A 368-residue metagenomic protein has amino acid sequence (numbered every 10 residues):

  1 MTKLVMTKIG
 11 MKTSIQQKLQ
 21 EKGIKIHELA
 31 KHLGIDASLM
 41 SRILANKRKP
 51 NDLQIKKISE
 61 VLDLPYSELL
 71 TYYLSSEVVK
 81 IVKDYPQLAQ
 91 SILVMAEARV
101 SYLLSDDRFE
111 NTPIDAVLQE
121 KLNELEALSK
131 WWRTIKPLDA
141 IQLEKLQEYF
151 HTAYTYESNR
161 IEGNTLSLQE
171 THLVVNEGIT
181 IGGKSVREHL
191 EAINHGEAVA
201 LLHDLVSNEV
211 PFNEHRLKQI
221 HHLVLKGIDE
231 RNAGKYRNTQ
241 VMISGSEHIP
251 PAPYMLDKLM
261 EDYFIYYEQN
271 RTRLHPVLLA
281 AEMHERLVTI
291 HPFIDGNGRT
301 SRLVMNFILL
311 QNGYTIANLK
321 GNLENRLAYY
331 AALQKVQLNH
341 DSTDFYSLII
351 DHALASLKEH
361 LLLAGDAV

Functional and structural regions predicted by a protein language model:
M1-I24: A short, Lys/Arg-rich alpha-helix, primarily the initiator
I26, A37, D52-I55: Helix-turn-helix DNA-binding elements, focusing on the entry/boundary residues of the two helices that contact DNA
E28, L39, E68: Residues in the helix-turn-helix
E28-A30, I58: Short alpha-helical "recognition helix" segments of helix-turn-helix
G34-K49: Recognition helix of helix-turn-helix/homeodomain-like DNA-binding domains that insert into the DNA major groove
L53-E68: DNA major-groove recognition helix of helix-turn-helix/homeodomain DNA-binding modules
S76-Q90, E97-V368: FIC/Doc superfamily catalytic core
